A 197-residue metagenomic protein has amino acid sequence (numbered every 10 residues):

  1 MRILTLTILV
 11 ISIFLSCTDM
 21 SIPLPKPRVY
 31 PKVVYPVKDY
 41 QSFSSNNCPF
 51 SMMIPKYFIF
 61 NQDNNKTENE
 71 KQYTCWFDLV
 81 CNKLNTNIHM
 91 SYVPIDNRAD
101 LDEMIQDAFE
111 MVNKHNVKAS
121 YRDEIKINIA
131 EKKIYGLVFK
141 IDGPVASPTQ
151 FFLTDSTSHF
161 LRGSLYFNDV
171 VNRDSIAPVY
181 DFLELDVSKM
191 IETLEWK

Functional and structural regions predicted by a protein language model:
M1-T5: Positively charged n-region of N-terminal signal peptides that target proteins for export
I13-S16: C-terminal motif of bacterial Sec signal peptides marking the signal peptidase cleavage site
T18-S21: Bacterial signal peptide processing site
P23-K26, S120, I125-K197: Short, well-structured beta-strand
P25-N46: Post-signal peptide N-terminal segment of mature Sec-exported envelope proteins
N46-Q106: Secretory pathway targeting signatures of secreted, lumenal, and periplasmic proteins
Y57-E68, N113-I127: Short secondary-structure junctions
N61, M111-K114, M190-T193, K197: Structured segments of extracytoplasmic/periplasmic soluble domains in secreted or envelope-associated proteins
